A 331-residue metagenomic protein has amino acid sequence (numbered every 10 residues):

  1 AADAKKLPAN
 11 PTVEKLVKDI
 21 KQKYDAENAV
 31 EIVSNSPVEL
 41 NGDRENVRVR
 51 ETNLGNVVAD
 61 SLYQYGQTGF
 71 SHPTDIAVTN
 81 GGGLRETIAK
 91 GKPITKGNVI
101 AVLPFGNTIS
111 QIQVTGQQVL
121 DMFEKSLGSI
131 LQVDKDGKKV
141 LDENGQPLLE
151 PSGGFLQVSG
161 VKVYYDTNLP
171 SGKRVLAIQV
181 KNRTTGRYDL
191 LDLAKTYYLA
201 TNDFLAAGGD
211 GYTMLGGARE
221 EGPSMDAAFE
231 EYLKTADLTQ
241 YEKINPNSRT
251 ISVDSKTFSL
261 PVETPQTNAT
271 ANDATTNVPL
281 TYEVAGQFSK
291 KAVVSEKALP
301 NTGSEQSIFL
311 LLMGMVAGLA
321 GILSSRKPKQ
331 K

Functional and structural regions predicted by a protein language model:
A1-E27, I130-L131, K135: Active-site-adjacent helix-turn-beta-strand microarchitecture at beta-sheet edges that either contains or buttresses
N10, E14, D192, E305-S307 (+1 more regions): Poly-acidic low-complexity segments
V13-Y24, N28, S36, V99 (+5 more regions): Generic structural signal of hydrophobic/aromatic residues within well-ordered alpha-helices of folded domains
D25-E51: Glycine-rich phosphate/diphosphate-binding loops and the adjacent beta-loop-alpha structural elements that coordinate
T52, V57-A269, D273, N277-E283 (+1 more regions): Feature captures C-terminal
S289-K291, E296-K329: A cross-kingdom C-terminal cell-surface attachment/processing module
